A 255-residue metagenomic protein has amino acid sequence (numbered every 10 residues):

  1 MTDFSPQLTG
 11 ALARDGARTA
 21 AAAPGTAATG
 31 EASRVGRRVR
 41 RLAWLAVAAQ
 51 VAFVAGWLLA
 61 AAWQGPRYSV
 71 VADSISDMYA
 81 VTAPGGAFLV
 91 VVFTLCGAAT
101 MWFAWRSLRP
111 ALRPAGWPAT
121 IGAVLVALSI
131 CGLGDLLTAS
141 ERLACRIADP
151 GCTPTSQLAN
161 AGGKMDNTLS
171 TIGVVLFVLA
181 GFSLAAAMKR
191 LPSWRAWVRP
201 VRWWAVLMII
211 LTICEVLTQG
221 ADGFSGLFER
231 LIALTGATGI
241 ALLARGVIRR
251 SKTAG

Functional and structural regions predicted by a protein language model:
S5-V39: Short, Lys/Arg-rich, polar N-terminal cytosolic tail immediately upstream of the first transmembrane signal-anchor
V35-Y68, D73-M78, T82-R249: Hydrophobic, aromatic-enriched alpha-helical segments typical of multi-pass transmembrane helices
R249-G255: Short, charged juxtamembrane terminal tails flanking transmembrane helices
